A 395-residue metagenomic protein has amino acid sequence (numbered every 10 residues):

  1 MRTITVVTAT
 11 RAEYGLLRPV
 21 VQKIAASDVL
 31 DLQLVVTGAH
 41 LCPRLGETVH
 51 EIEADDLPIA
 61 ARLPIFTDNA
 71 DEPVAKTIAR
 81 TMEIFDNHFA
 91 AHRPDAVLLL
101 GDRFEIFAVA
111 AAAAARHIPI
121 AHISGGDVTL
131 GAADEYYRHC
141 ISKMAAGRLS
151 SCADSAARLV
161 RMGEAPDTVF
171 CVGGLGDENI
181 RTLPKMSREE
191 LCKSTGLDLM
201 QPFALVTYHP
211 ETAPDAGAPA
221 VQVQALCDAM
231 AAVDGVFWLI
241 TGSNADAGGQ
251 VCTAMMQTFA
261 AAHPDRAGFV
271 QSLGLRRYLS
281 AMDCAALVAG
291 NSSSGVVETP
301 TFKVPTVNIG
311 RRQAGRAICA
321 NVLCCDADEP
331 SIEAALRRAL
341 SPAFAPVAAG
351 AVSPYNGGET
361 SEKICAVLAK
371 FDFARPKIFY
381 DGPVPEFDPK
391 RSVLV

Functional and structural regions predicted by a protein language model:
M1-A39: N-terminal subdomain of nucleotide-sugar transferases
V7-T8, G15-A25, I65-P166: Active-site and donor-binding regions of nucleotide-sugar-utilizing enzymes
T8, H40-R44, A145-V221, P376: A nucleotide-sugar donor-handling region in carbohydrate enzymes
D31-T77: Conserved nucleotide-sugar phosphate-binding/catalytic loop shared by glycosyltransferases and other
I52, K185-C284: Donor-nucleotide binding loops and adjacent catalytic segments primarily of GT-B fold Leloir glycosyltransferases
L99-L100, F107, H122, R148 (+1 more regions): A donor-sugar binding/catalytic signature common to diverse glycosyltransferases and related nucleotide-sugar
A314-A339, P346-S361: Change "using UDP/GDP/dTDP sugars" to "using nucleotide sugars
S341-V395: C-terminal amphipathic helix plus adjacent low-complexity, charged tail appended to glycosyltransferase catalytic
